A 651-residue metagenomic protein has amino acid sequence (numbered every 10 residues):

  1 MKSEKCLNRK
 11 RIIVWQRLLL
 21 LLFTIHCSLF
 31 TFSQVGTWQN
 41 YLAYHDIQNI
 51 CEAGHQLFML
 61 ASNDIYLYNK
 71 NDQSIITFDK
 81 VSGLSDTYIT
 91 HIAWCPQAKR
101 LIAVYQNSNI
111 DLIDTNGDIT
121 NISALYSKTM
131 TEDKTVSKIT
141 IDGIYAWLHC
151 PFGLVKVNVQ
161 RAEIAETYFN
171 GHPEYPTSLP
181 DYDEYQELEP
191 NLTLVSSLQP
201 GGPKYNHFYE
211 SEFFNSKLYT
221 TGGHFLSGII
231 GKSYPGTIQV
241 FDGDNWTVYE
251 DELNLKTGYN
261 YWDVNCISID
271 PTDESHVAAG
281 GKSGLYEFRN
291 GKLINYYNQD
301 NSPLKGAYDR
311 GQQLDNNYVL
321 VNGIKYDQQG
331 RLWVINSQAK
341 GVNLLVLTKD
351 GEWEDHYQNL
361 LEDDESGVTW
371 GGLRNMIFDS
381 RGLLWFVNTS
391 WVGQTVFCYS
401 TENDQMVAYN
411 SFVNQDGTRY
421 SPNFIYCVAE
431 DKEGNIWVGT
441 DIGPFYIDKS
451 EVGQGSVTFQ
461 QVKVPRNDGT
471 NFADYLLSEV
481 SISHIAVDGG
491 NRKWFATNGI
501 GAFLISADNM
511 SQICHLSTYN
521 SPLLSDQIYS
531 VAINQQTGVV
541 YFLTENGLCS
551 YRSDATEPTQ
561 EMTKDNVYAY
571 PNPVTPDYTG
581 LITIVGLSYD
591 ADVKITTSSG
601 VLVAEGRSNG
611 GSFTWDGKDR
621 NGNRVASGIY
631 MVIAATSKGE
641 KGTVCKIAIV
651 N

Functional and structural regions predicted by a protein language model:
M1, S33, A555-Q560, A569-N572 (+4 more regions): Terminal processing/anchoring signals of secreted or surface-associated proteins and related intramolecular
M1-W38, R331-W333, N651: Bacterial Sec-dependent N-terminal signal peptides
S3, L7-N8, I13-V14, E561-K594 (+1 more regions): Glycine-centered coil/turn sites that cap beta-strands in beta-rich domains
Q34-V567, L602, I633: Carboxylate-rich, polar loop motifs that coordinate divalent cations or form catalytic acidic clusters
D86, Y589, A626-S627: Surface-exposed loops/turns
D592-V603, Y630: Short, glycine-anchored, charge-dense loop/turn motifs used at functional sites
L602-V625, T636-E640: Glycine-centered tight-turn motifs at strand-turn-strand junctions
M631-N651: C-terminal tail/sorting-segment detector
